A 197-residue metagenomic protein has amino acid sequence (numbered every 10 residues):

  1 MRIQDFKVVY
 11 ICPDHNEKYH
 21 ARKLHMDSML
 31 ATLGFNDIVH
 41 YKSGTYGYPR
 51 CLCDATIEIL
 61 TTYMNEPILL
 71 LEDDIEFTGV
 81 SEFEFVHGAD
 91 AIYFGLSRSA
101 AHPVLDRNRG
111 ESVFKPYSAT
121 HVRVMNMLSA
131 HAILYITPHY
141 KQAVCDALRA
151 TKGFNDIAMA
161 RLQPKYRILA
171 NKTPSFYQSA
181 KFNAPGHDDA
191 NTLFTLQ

Functional and structural regions predicted by a protein language model:
M1-L71, I75-Q197: An acidic/histidine-cluster motif and surrounding catalytic segment that typifies divalent-metal-assisted enzyme active
